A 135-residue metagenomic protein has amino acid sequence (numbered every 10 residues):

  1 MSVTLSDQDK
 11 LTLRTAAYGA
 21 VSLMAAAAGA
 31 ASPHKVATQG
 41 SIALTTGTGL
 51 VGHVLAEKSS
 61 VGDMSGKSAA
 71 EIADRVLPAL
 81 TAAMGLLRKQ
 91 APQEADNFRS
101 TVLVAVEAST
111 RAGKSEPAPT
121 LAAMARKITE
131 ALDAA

Functional and structural regions predicted by a protein language model:
S2-A135: Amphipathic alpha-helical interaction segments
